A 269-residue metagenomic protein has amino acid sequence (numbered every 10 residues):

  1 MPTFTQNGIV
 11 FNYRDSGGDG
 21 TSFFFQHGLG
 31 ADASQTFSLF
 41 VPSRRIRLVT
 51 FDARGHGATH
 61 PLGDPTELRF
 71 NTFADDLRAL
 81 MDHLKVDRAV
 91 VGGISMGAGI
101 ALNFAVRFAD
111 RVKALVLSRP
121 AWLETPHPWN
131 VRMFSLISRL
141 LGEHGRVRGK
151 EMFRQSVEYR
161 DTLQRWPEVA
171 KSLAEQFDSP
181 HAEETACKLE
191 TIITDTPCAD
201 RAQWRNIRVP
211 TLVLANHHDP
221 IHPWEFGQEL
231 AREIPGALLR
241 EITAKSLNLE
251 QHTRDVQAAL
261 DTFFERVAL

Functional and structural regions predicted by a protein language model:
N7-H60: Conserved HGGG/HGGXW glycine-rich cap/lid loop of the alpha/beta-hydrolase fold
V49-V90: Active-site loop/oxyanion-hole signature of alpha/beta-hydrolase fold enzymes
G93-G97, A101: Gly/Ala-rich beta-loop-alpha elbow adjacent to hydrolase catalytic centers
L102, V106-R107, V112-E143: Flexible "cap/lid" loop of the alpha/beta hydrolase fold
P128, E143-T194, Q203: Conserved alpha/beta-hydrolase catalytic His-Asp/Glu region
I207, V213-A215: Short beta-strand/loop motif that positions the catalytic acidic residue of the alpha/beta-hydrolase fold
P220-F226: Conserved alpha/beta-hydrolase "acid-adjacent" motif
G236-L269: Catalytic active-site module of serine/aspartate enzymes centered on a nucleophile-bearing elbow/loop
